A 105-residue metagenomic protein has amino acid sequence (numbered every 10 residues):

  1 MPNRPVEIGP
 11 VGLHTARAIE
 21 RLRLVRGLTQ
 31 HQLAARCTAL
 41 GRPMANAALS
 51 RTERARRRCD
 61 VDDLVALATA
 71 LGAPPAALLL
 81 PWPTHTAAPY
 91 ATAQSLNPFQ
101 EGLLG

Functional and structural regions predicted by a protein language model:
M1-R26: A short, Lys/Arg-rich alpha-helix, primarily the initiator
P10, V25, A39-L40, A55: Short helix-capping/hinge SLiMs at alpha-helix to coil transitions
H14-R17, L28, M44, C59-D62: Residue-level signal for the short linker/turn that defines the boundary of a DNA-recognition helix
L24, A35, T69: Alpha-helical residues within the helix-turn-helix
G27-R51: Short alpha-helical DNA-recognition segment
C37, E53, D63, W82: DNA major-groove recognition helix of helix-turn-helix
R56, D60-A77: DNA major-groove recognition helix of helix-turn-helix/homeodomain DNA-binding modules
T69, L79-G105: Short, charged recognition helix plus adjacent turn of helix-turn-helix-like nucleic-acid-binding domains
